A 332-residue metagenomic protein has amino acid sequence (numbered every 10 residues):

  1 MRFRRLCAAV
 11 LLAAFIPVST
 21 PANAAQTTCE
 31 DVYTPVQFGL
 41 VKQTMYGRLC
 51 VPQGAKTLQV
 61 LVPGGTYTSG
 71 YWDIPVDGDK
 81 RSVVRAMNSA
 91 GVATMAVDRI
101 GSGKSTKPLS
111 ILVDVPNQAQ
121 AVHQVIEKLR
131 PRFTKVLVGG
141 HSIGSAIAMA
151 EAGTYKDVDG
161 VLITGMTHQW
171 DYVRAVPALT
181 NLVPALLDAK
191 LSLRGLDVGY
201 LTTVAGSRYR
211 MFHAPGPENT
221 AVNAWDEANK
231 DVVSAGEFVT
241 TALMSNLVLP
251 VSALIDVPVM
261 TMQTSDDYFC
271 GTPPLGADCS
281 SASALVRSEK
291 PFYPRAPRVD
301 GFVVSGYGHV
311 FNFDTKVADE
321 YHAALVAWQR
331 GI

Functional and structural regions predicted by a protein language model:
A25-G54: N-terminal cap/lid segment of alpha/beta-hydrolase-fold proteins
G54-A90: Short, surface-exposed "cap/lid" segments of acyl-processing enzymes
G70, V97-L112, V310: Glycine-rich "HGGG/HGxG" loop immediately N-terminal to the catalytic nucleophile of the alpha/beta-hydrolase
L112-P131: Alpha/beta-hydrolase active-site loop
F133-W170: Conserved hydrolase catalytic core segment
V176, T180-S280: Alpha/beta-hydrolase
S265-F302: Conserved loop-alpha-helix segment in the C-terminal half of the alpha/beta-hydrolase fold that carries the catalytic
Y307-K316: Catalytic histidine-centered segment of alpha/beta-hydrolase-like enzymes
